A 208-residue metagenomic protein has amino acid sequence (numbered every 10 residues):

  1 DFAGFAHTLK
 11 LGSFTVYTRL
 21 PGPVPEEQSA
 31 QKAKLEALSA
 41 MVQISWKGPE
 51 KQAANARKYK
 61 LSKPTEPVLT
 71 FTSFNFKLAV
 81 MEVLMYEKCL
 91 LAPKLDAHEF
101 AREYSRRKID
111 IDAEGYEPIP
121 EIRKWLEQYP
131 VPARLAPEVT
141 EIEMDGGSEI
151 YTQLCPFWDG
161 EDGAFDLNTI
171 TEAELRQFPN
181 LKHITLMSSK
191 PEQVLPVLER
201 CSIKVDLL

Functional and structural regions predicted by a protein language model:
D1-A3, K10-T15, E172, L181-M187 (+1 more regions): Tandem repeat scaffolds
F2-A6, P25, L154, T171-L175 (+1 more regions): The feature encodes a structural signal of leucine-rich repeats
H7-E50, E174, P179: Leucine-rich repeat domain C-terminal region
H7-S13, A37-A40, L135-V139, E149 (+3 more regions): Leucine-rich repeat
E26-A33, P67, F71, N75 (+1 more regions): Alpha-helix boundary/N-cap detector
A37-E82: Terminal targeting and flexible regions in eukaryotic proteins, enriched in but not limited to LRR-containing proteins
T72-K77, M81, M85-S188: LRR N-terminal entry segment and analogous cap-like coil->beta motifs
